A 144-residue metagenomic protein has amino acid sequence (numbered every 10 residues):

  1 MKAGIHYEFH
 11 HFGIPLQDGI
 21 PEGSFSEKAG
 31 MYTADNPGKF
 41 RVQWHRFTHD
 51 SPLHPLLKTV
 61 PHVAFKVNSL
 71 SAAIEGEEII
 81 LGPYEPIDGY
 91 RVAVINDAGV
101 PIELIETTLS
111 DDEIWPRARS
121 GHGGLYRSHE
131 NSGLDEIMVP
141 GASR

Functional and structural regions predicted by a protein language model:
M1-P37, V42-P55, E78-R144: Vicinal oxygen chelate
L57-Y84: Mid-chain, well-packed structural core segment of small domains
